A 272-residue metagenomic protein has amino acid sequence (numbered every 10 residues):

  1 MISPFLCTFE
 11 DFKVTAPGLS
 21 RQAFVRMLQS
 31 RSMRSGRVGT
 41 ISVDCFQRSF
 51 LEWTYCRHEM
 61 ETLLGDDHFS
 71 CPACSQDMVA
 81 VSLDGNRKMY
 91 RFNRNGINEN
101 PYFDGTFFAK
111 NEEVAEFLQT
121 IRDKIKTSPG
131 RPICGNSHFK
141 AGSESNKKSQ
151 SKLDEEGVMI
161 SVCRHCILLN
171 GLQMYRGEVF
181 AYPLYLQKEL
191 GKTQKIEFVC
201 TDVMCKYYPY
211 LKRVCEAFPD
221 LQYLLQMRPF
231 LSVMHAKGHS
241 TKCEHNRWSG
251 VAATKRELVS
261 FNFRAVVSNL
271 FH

Functional and structural regions predicted by a protein language model:
M1-H272: Hydrophobic core positions in small helical hairpin nucleic-acid-binding modules
